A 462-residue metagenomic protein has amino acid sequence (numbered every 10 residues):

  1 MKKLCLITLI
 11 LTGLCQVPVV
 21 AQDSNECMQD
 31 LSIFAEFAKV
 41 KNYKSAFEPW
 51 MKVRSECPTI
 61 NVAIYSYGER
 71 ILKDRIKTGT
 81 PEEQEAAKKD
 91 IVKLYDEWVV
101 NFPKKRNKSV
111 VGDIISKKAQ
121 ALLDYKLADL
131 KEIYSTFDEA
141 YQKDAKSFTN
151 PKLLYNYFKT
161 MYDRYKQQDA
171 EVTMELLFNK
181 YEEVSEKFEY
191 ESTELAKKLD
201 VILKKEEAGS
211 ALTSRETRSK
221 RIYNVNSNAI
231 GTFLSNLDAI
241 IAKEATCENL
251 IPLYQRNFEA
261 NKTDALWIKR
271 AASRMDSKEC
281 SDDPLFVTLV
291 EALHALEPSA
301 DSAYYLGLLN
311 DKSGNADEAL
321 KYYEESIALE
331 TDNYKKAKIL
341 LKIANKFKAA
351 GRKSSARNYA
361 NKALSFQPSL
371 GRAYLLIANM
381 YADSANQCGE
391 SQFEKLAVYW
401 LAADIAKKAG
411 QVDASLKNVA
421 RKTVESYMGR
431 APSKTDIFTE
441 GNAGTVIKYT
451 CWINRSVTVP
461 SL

Functional and structural regions predicted by a protein language model:
K2, V19-K89, K93, K104-D113 (+1 more regions): N-terminal leader/linker segments that initiate helical-solenoid repeat arrays
D23-D30, N61, S109-K117, S147-L154 (+8 more regions): Generic helix N-cap/helix-start motif at coil->alpha-helix transitions
I33, Y67-G68, L72-R75, K118-L122 (+11 more regions): Structural register within alpha-helical repeat arrays
K52-T59, V100-K105, E139-S147, Q255-K262 (+3 more regions): Solenoid-like repeat scaffolds
R70-P81, A119-L130, Y162-D169, D276-C280 (+7 more regions): Short coil/turn linking the two alpha-helices of tandem helical-hairpin repeats
K408-L462: Terminal, low-structured helical/coil segments at or just beyond the last alpha-helical repeat
